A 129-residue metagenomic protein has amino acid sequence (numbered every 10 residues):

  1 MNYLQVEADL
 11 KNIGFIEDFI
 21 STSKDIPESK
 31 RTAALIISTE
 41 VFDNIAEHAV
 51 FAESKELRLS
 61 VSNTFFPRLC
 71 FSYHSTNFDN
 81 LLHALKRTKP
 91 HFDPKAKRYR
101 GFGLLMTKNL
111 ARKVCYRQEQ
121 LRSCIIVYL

Functional and structural regions predicted by a protein language model:
M1-I36: Bergerat-fold GHKL ATPase/HATPase_c domain
M1-N2, A46-L129: Conserved beta-strand-loop-beta-strand hairpin that lines the nucleotide-binding pocket of ATP/GTP-utilizing enzymes
S29-E56: Conserved ATP-binding N-box helix of the HATPase_c
